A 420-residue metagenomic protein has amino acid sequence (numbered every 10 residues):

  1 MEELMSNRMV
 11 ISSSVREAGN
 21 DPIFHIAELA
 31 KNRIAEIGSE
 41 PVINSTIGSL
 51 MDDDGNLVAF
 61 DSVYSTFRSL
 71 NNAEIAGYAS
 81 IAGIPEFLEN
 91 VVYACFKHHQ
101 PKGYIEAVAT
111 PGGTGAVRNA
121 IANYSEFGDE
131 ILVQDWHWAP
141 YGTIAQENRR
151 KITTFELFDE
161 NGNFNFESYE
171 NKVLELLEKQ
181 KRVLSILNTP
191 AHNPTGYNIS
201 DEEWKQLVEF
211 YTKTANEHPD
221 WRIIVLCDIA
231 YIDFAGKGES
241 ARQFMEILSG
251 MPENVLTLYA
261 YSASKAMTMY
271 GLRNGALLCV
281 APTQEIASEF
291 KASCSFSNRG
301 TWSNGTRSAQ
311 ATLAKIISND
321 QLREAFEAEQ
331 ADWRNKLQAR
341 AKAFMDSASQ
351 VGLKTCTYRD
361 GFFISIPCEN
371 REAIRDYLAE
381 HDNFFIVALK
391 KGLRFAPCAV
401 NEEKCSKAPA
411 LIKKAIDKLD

Functional and structural regions predicted by a protein language model:
E2-L4, R16-G112, D420: N-terminal small-domain helix-loop-helix segment of the aminotransferase-like
D52, F326-E380: Conserved PLP-binding catalytic core of the aspartate aminotransferase-like
N71-R222, I232-M251: Conserved core of the PLP fold type I
N90, S249-R334: Conserved core segment of the aminotransferase class I/II
Y93, K97, P101, L174-E178 (+2 more regions): PLP-dependent enzyme catalytic core of the Aspartate aminotransferase-like
Y104, T357-F363, A388-G392: Short Gly/Ser/Thr- and Asp/Glu-enriched loop/turn motifs at secondary-structure junctions
L226: Generic enzyme active-site microenvironment
I229: Walker B catalytic acidic pair
